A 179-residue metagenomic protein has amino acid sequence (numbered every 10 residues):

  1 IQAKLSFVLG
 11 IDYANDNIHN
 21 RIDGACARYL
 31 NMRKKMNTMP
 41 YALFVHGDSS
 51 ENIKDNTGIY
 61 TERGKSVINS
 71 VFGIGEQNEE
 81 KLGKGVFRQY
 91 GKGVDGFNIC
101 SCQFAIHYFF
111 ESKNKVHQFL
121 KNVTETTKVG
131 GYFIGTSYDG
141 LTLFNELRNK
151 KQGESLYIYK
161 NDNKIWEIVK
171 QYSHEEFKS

Functional and structural regions predicted by a protein language model:
I1-F7: Conserved SAM-binding loop of SAM-dependent methyltransferases across substrates and taxa, primarily the Class I
F7-N15, H46: Conserved SAM-binding motif I beta-strand of class I
A14, G24, D139: Residues in the short beta-alpha loop(s) of Rossmann-like NAD(P)-binding domains
N17, N52-K54, Y108-F110, L141-N145: Short catalytic/ligand-binding loop motif for oxyanion handling, primarily in non-cytosolic enzymes, centered on
N20-D95: S-adenosyl-L-methionine
Y90-G96, H107, K113-Y132: A short glycine-rich, Lys/Arg-flanked "PGG" loop and its adjoining helix->strand segment in the class I
S101: A conserved beta-strand element that flanks and buttresses the S-adenosyl-L-methionine
T136, G140-S179: SAM-dependent methyltransferase
